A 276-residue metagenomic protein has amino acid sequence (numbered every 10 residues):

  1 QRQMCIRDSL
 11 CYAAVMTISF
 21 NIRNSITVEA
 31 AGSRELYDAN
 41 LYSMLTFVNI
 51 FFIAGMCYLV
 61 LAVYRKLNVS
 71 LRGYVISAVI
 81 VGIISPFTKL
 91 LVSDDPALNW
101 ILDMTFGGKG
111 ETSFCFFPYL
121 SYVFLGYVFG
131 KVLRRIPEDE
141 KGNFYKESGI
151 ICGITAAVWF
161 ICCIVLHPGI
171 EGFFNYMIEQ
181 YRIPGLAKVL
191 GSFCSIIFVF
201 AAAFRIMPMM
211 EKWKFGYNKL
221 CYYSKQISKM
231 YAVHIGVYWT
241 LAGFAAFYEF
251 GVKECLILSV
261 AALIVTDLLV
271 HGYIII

Functional and structural regions predicted by a protein language model:
Q1-I276: Alpha-helical transmembrane segments and their immediate juxtamembrane cytosolic regions
